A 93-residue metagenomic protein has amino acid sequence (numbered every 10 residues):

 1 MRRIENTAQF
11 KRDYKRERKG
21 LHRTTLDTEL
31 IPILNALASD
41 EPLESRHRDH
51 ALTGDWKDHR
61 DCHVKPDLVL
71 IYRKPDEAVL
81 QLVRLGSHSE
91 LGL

Functional and structural regions predicted by a protein language model:
M1-P66, P75-Q81, E90-L93: Basic, Lys/Arg-enriched alpha-helical interface segments
Y72: Acidic, metal-associated active-site segment
G86: Residues forming the ATP-binding cleft of Hanks-type serine/threonine protein kinase domains
